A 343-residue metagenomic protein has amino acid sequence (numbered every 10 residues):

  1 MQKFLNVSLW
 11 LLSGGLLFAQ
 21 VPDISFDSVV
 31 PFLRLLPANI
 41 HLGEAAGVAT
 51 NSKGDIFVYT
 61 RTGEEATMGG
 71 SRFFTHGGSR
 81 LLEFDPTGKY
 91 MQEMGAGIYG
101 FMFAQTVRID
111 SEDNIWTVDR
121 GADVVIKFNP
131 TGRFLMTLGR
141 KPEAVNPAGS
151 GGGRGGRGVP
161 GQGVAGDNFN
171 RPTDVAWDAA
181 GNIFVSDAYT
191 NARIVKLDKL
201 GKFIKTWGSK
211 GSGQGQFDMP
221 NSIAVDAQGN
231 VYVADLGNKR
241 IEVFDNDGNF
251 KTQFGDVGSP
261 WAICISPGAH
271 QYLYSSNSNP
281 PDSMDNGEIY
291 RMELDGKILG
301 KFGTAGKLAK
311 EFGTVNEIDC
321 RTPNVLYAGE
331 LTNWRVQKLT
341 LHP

Functional and structural regions predicted by a protein language model:
M1-F4: Positively charged n-region of N-terminal signal peptides that target proteins for export
N6-L16: Bacterial N-terminal signal peptides
Q20-P343: Eukaryotic scaffold repeat domains enriched in small/polar residues
